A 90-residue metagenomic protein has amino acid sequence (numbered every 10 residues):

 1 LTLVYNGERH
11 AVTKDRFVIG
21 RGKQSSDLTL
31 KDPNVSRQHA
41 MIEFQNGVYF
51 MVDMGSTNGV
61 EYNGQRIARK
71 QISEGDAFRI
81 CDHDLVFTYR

Functional and structural regions predicted by a protein language model:
L1-P33, E43, S73, H83-Y89: Intrinsically disordered, low-complexity acidic Ser/Thr-rich regulatory segments
Q45-V48, S56: Short, conserved beta-turn/loop elements at beta-strand boundaries and strand-helix junctions
G55, E61-R90: C-terminal boundary/linker segments immediately following FHA domains
